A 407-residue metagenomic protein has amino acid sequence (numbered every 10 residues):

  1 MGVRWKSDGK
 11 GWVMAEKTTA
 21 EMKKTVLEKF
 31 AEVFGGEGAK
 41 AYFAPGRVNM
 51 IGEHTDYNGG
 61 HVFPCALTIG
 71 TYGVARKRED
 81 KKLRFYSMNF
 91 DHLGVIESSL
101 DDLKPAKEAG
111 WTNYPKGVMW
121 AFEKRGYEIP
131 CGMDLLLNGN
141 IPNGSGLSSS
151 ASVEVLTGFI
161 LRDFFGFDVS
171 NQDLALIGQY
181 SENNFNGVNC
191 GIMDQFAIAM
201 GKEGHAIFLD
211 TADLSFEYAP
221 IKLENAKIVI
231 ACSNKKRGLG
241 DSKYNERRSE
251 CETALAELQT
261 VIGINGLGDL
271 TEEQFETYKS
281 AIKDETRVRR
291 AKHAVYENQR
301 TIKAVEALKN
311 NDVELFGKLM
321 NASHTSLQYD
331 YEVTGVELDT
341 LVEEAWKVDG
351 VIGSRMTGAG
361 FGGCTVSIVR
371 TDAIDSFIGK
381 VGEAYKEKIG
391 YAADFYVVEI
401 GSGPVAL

Functional and structural regions predicted by a protein language model:
W5, W12-Y42, V48-G52, N58-H61 (+6 more regions): Gly/Ser-rich oxyanion-binding loop with an adjacent helix/lid that shapes the negatively charged ligand pocket
W5-R47, Y72-E108, H205-G353, I368-L407: C-terminal nucleotide
G59-A66, R247-R248: Short Gly/aromatic-enriched secondary-structure transition segments
P64-A66, V74-K77, G126: Short, charge-rich binding segments
A151-S152, C364-I368: FabD-like malonyl-/acyl-CoA
F361: Glycine-rich phosphate-binding loop
